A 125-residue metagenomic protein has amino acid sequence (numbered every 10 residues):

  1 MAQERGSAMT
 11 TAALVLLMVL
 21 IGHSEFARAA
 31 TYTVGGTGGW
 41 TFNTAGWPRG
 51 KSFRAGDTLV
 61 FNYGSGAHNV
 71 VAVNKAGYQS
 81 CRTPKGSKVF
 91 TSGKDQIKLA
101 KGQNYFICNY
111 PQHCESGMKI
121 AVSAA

Functional and structural regions predicted by a protein language model:
A2-A13, M18-W40, S65-H68, Q79-A125: Extracellular/periplasmic metallocenter environments
F42-T44: A generic structural signal for short coil/turn motifs at secondary-structure boundaries
H68-N74: Beta-strand acidic-aromatic groove motif in beta-rich domains, primarily in extracellular
